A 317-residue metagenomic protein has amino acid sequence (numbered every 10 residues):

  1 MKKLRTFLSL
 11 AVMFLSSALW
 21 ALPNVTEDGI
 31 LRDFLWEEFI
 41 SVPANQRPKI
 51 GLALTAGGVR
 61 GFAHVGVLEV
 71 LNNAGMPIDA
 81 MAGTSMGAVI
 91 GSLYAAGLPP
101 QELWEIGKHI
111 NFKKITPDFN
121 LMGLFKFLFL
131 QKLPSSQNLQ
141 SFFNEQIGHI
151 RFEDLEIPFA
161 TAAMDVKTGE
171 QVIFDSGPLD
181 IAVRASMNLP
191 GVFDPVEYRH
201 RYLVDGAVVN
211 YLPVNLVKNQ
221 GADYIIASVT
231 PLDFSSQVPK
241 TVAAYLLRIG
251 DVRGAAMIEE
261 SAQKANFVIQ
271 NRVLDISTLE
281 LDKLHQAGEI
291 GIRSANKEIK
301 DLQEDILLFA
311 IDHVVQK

Functional and structural regions predicted by a protein language model:
M1-R5: Positively charged n-region of N-terminal signal peptides that target proteins for export
T6-L8, S236: Short helix-onset patch at the extreme N-terminus, typifying the N->h transition of secretory signal peptides
S9-A18: Bacterial N-terminal signal peptides
A21-M81, L93-K317: Patatin-like phospholipase
G83, G87: Gly/Ala-rich beta-loop-alpha elbow adjacent to hydrolase catalytic centers
I90: Catalytic DNA-binding helix-loop module of base-excision-repair DNA glycosylases/AP lyases
